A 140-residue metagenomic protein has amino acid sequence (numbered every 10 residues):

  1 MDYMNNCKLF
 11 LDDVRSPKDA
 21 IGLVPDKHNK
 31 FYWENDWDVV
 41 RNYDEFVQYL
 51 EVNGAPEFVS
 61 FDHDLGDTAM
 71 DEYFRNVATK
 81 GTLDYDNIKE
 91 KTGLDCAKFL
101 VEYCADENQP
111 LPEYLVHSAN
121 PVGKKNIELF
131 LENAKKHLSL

Functional and structural regions predicted by a protein language model:
M1-L140: Catalytic phosphate/metal-binding cores of nucleic-acid and nucleotide-processing enzymes, i.e., regions that mediate
